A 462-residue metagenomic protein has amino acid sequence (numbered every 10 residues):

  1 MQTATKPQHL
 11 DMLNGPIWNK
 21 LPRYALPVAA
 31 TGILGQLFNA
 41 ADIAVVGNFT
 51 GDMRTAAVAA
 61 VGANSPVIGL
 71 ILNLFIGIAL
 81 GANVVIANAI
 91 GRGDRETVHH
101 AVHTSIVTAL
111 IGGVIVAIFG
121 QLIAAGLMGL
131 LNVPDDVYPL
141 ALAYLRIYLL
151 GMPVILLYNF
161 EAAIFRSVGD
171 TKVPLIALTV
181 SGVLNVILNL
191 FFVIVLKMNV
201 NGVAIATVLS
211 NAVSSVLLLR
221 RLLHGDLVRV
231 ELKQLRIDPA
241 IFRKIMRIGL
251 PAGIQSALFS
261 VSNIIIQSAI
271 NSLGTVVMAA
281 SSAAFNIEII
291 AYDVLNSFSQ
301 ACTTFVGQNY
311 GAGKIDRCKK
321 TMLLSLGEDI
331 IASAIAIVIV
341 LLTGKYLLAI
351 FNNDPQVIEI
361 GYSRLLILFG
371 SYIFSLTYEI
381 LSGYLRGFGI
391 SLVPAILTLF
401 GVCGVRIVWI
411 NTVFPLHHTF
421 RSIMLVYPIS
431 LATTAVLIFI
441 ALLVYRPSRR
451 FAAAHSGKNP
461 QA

Functional and structural regions predicted by a protein language model:
M1-A25, I86-G151, V195-L250, V306-S371 (+1 more regions): Short alpha-helical transmembrane segments in multi-pass integral membrane proteins
A29, I33, L37, A41 (+17 more regions): Generic alpha-helical transmembrane segments of integral inner-membrane proteins, especially permease/transport modules
A29-V84, Y148-I155, R243-Q308, A312 (+4 more regions): Transmembrane helix-bundle signature of multi-pass secondary active exporters and lipid flippases
R54-A57, T171-V173, N199-V200, V276-V277 (+2 more regions): Membrane-helix interface segments
V58-I118, I155-P174, A280-G344, S375-T398 (+1 more regions): Small-residue-rich hydrophobic transmembrane alpha-helices
I76-A79, Y148-R166, P174-G182, V203-V216 (+4 more regions): Short runs within selected transmembrane alpha-helices of multi-pass transporters and secretion channels
E161-G169, N189-N201: Membrane-water interface regions at transmembrane-helix termini and the short interhelical loops of multi-pass membrane
